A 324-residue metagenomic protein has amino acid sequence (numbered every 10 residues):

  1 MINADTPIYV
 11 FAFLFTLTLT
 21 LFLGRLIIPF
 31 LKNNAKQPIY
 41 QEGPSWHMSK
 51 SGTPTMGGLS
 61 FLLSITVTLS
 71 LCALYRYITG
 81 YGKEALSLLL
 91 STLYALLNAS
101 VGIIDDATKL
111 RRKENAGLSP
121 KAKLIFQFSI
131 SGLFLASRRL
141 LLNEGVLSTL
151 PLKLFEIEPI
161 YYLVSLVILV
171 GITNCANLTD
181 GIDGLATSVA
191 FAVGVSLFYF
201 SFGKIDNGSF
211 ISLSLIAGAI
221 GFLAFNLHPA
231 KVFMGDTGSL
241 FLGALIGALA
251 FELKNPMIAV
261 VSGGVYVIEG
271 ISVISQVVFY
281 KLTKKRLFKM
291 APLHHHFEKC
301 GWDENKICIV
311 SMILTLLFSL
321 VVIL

Functional and structural regions predicted by a protein language model:
I2-F30, F61-I103, R138-R139, E158-L324: Alpha-helical transmembrane segments
R25-P44: Membrane-interface helix-loop junction between the first two transmembrane segments
Y40-P54, K113-F126, L293-H295, K299: Juxtamembrane helix-capping/reentrant segments at transmembrane boundaries
S51-T53, P151-I160, G301: Short aromatic-rich membrane-water interface segments that cap or initiate transmembrane helices in multi-pass membrane
Y77-K83, L110-R111, L142-F155: Membrane-interface helix termini and inter-helical loops of multi-pass transporters
V101, L133-V146: Proline-centered turn/helix-capping motifs that create local helix->coil transitions or kinks
I104-R112: Hydrophobic transmembrane alpha-helix segments characteristic of membrane transport and insertion machinery
